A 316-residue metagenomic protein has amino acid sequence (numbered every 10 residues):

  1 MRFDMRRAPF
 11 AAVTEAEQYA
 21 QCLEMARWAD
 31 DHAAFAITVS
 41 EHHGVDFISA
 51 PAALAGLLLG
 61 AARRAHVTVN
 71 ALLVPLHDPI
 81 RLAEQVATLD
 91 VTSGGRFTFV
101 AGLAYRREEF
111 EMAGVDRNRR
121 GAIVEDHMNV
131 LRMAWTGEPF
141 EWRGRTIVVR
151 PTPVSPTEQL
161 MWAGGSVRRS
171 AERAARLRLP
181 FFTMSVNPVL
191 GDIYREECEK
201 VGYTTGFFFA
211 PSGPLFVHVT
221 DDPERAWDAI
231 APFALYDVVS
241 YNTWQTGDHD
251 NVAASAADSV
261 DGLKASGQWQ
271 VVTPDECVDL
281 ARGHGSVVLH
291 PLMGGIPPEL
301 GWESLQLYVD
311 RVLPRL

Functional and structural regions predicted by a protein language model:
M1-A62, H66: N-terminal beta1-alpha1-beta2 module of alpha/beta enzyme domains
F3-R7, I37-V39, V67-N70, F97-A101 (+4 more regions): Hydrophobic faces of well-ordered beta-strands that scaffold small-molecule active sites in alpha/beta enzyme cores
M5-A20, N70-I80, P156-G165, V217-T220 (+1 more regions): Active-site mouth loops of central-metabolism enzymes
A16-A29, Q85, G165-E172, T273-A281: Short, acidic/polar
A29, A33, E41, L58 (+6 more regions): Conserved, mostly hydrophobic/aromatic
D31, N118-R150, L190-S286, E303: An alpha-helical appendage that flanks or caps ligand/catalytic pockets
I48-L72, I123-H127, Y308-L316: Alpha-helix-loop-beta-strand connector modules within alpha/beta enzyme cores
D78-L179, M184-D192, E196, V201 (+1 more regions): Internal, glycine-rich beta/alpha segment that forms the wall or movable "lid" of small-molecule/cofactor binding
